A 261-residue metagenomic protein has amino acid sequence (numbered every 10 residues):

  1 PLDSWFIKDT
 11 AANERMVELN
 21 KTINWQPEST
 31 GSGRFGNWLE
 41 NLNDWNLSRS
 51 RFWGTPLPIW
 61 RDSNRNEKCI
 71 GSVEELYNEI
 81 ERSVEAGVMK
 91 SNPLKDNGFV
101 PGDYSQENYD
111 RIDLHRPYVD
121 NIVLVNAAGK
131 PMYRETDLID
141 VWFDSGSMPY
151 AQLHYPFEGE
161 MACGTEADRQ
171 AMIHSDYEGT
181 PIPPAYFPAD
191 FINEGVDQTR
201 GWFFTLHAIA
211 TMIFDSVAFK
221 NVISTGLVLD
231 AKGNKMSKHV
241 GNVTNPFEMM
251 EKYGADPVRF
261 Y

Functional and structural regions predicted by a protein language model:
P1-Y261: Structured secondary-structure scaffolds
